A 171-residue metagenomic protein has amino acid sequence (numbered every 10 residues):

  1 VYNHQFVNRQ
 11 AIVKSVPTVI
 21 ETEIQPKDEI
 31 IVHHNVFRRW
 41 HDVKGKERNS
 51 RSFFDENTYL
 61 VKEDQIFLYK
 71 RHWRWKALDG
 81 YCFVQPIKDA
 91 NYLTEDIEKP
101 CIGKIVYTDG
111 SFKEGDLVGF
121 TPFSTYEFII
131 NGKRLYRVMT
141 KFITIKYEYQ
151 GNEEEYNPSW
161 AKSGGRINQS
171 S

Functional and structural regions predicted by a protein language model:
V1-S171: Acidic-enriched and Gly/Ser
